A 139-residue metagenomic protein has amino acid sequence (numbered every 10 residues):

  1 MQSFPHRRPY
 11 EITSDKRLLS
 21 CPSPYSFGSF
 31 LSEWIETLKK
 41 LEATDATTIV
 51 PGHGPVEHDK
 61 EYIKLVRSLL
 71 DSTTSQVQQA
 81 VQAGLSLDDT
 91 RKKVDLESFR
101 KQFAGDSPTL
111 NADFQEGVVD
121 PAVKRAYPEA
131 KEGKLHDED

Functional and structural regions predicted by a protein language model:
M1-Q76: Metallo-beta-lactamase
A43-D45, V56-D139: Accessory terminal helices/loops
